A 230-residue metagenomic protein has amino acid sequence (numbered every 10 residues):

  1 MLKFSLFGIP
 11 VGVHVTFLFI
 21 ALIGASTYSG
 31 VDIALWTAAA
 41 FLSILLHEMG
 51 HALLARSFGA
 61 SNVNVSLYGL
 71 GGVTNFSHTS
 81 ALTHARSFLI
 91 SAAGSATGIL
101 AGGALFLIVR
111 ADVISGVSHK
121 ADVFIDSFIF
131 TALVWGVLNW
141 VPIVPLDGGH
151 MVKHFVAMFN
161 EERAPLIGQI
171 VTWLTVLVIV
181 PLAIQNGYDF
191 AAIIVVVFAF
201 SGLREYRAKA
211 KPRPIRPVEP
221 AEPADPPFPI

Functional and structural regions predicted by a protein language model:
M1-I230: Hydrophobic transmembrane alpha-helices and their immediate loop junctions in multi-pass integral membrane proteins
